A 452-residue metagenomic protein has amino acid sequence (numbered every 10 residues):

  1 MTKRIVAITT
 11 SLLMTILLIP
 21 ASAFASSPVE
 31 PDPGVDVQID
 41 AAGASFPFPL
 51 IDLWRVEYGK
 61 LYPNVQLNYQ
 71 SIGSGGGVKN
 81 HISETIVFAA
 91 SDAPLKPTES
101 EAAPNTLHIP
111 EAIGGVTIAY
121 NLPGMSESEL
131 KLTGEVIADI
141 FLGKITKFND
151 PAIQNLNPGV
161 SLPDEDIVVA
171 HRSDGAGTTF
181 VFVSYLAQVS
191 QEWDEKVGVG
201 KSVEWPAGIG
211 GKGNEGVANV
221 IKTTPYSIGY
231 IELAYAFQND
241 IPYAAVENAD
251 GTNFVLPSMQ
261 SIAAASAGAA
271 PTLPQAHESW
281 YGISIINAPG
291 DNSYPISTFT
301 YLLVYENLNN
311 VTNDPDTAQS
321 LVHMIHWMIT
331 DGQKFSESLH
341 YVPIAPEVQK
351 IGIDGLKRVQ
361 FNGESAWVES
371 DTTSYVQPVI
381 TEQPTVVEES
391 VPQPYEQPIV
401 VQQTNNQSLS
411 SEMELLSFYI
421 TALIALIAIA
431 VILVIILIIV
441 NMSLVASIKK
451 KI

Functional and structural regions predicted by a protein language model:
M1-T10: Bacterial N-terminal signal peptides that target proteins for export
M1-T2, M413, K451: Short, Lys/Arg-rich N-terminal segment immediately upstream of the first membrane anchor
R4, N406-Q407, K450: N-terminal cationic leader/targeting segments used for protein routing and processing
T9-P20: Bacterial N-terminal signal peptides
A25-Q402, N406-E412, Y419, I429-A430: Flexible loop/hinge segments at secondary-structure junctions
F418-M442: Selective detector of the "anchor" transmembrane alpha-helix that sits immediately C-terminal
S443-I452: Cytoplasmic C-terminal tails of single-pass
